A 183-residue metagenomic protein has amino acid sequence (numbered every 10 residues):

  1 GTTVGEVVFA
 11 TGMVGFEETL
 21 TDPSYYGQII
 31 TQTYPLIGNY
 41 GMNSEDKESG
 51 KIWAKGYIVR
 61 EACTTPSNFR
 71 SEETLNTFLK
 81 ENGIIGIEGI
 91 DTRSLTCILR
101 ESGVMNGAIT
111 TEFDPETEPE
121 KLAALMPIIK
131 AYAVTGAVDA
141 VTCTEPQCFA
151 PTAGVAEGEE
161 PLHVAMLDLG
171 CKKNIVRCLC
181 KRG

Functional and structural regions predicted by a protein language model:
G1-K181: RNA-binding accessory domains that recognize and position tRNA/RNA substrates
